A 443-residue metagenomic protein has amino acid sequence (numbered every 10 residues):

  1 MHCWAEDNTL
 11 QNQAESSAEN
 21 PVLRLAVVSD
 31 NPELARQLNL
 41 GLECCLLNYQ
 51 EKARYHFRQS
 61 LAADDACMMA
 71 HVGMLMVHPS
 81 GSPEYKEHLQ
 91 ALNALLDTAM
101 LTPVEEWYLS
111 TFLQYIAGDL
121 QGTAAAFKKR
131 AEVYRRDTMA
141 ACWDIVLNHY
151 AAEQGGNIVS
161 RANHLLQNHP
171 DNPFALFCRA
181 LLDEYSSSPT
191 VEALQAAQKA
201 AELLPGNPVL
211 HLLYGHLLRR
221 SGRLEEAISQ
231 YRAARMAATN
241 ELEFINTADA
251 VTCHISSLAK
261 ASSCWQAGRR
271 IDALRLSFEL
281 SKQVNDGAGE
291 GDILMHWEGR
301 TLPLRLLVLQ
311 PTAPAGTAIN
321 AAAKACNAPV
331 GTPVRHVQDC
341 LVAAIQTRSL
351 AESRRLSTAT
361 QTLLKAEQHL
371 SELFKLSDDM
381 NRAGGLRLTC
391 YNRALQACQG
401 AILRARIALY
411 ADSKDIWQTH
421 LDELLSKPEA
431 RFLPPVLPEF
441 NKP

Functional and structural regions predicted by a protein language model:
D30-Q59, L109-D119, W143: Alpha-helical segment of the N-proximal tetratricopeptide repeat
E33, C67-M68, P103, R136-A140 (+3 more regions): Residue-level recognition of tetratricopeptide repeat
E33, L40, M74, S110 (+9 more regions): Structural register within alpha-helical repeat arrays
C44, H78, Q114, N148-H149 (+7 more regions): Residue at a conserved register position within TPR or TPR-like alpha-solenoid repeats
L47, G81-S82, A117, A151-A152 (+6 more regions): Structural motif corresponding to the intra-repeat A-B loop/turn of tetratricopeptide repeats
E51, Y55-K86, E132-I145, Y150: Short, charge-rich amphipathic alpha-helical segments embedded in non-transmembrane helical bundles/solenoids
A70, A140-A141, A175, L210 (+4 more regions): TPR alpha-solenoid repeat register
Y85-T98, Q121-A131, G155-N168, P189-E202 (+5 more regions): Alpha-helical repeat scaffolds
